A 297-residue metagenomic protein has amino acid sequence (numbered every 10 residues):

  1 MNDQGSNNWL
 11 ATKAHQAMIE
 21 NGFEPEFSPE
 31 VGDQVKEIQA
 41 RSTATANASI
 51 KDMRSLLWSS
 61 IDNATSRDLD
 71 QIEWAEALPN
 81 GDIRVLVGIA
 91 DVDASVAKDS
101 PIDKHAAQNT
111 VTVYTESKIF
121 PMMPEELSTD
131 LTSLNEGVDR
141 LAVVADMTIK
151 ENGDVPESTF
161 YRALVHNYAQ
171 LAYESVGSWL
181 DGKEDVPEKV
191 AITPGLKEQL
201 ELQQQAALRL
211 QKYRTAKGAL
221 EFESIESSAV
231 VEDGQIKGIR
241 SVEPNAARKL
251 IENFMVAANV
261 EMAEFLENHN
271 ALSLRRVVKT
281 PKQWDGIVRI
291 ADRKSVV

Functional and structural regions predicted by a protein language model:
M1-F23, F27-V297: Electropositive polyanion-binding surfaces
